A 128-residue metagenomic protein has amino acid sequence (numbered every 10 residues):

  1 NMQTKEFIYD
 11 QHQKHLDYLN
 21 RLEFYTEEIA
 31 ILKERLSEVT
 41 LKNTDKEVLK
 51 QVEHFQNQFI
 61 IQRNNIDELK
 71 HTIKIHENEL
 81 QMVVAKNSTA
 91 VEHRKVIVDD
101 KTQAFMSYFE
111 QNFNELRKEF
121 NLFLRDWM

Functional and structural regions predicted by a protein language model:
M2-M128: Charge-rich amphipathic alpha-helical interaction elements
